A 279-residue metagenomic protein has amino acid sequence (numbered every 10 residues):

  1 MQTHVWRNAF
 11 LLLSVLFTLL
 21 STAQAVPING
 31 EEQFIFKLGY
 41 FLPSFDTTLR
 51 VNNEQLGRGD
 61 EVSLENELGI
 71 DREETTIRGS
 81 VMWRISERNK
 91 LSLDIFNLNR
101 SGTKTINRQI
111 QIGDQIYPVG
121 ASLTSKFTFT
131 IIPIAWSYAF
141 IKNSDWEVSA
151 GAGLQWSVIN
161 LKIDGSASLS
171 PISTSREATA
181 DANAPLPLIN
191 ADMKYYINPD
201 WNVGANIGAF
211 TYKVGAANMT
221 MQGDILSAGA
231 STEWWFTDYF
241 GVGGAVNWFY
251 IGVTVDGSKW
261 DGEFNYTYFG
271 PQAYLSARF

Functional and structural regions predicted by a protein language model:
M1-Q33: Cleavable N-terminal export/targeting peptides
Q24-L98, G270, S276-R278: Short glycine/proline- and aromatic-enriched beta-strand/turn motifs that initiate or cap beta-hairpins
L38-Y40, G79-W83, I134-Y138, A152-W156 (+4 more regions): Residues on the lipid-exposed face of transmembrane beta-strands in outer-membrane beta-barrel proteins
D46-E74, N97-T130, W156-A184, Y212-M221 (+1 more regions): Extracellular/periplasm-exposed beta-strand and loop segments of Gram-negative cell-envelope proteins, dominated by
T76, A184-N190, N202, G223-S231 (+1 more regions): Transmembrane beta-barrel architecture of outer membranes
R88-L91, S144-W146, P199-V203, Y239-V242: Repeated loop/turn-to-beta-strand initiation elements of outer-membrane beta-barrel proteins
P133-D200: A charged, solvent-exposed segment within the mature domains of Sec-exported extracytoplasmic proteins
V203-G215: Transmembrane beta-strand segments that form the barrel wall of outer-membrane beta-barrel proteins
